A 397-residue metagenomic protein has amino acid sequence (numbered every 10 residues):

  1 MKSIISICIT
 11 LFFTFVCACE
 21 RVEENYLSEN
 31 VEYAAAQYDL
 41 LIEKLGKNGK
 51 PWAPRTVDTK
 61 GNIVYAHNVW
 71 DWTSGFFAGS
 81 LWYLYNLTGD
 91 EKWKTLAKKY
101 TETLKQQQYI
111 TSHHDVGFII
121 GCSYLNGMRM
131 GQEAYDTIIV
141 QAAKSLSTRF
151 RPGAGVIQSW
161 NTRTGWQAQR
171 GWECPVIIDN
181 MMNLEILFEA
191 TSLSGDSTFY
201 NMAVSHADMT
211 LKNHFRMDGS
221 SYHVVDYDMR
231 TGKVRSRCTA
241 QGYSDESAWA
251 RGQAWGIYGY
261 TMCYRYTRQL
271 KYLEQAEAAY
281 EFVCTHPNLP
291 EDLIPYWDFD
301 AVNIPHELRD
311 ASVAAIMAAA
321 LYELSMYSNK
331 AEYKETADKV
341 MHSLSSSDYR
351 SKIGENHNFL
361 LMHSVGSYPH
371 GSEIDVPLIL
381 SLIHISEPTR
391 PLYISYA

Functional and structural regions predicted by a protein language model:
M1-N25: Bacterial Sec-dependent N-terminal signal peptides
R21-G75, Y83, L87, E91-K98 (+3 more regions): Low-complexity, Ser/Thr/Pro/Gly-enriched N-terminal "stalk/linker" regions
V22-E32, L84-K98, G127-V140, T191-V204 (+5 more regions): Structural helix-adjacent loops and short alpha-helical linkers that scaffold large soluble proteins
K50-V69, F118-M130, Q158-V176, G219-A248 (+2 more regions): Carbohydrate-binding/catalytic loop surfaces
A97-L125: Blade-loop segments of beta-propeller domains
V176-D298, S312, E335, K339-S346: Extended ligand-binding clefts on enzyme/binding-domain cores
A314-V365: C-terminal hydrophobic structural anchor segments that stabilize assembly/packing rather than catalytic chemistry
I383-A397: Single conserved hydrophobic/aromatic residue that forms the stacking wall/gate of nucleotide- or nucleobase-binding
